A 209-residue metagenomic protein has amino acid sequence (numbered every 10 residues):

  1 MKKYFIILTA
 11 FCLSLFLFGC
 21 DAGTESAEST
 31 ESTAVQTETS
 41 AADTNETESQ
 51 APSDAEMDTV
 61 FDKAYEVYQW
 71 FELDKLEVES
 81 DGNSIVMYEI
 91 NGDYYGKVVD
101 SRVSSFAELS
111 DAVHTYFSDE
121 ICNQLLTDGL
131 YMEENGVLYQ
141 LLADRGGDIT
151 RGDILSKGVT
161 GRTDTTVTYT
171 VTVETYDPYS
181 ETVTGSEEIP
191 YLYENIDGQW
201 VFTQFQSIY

Functional and structural regions predicted by a protein language model:
M1-F5: Positively charged n-region of N-terminal signal peptides that target proteins for export
I6-L13: Sec-dependent N-terminal signal peptides
F16-G19: C-terminal motif of bacterial Sec signal peptides marking the signal peptidase cleavage site
D21-G23: Bacterial signal peptide processing site
S49-L142: Core segments of small alpha/beta cavity-forming domains
V137-D177: Surface-exposed, charged secondary-structure patches
R151-L155, V183-P190: Short, surface-exposed coil-to-beta transition loops
S186-Y209: Short beta-strand edge/turn micro-motifs at domain boundaries
